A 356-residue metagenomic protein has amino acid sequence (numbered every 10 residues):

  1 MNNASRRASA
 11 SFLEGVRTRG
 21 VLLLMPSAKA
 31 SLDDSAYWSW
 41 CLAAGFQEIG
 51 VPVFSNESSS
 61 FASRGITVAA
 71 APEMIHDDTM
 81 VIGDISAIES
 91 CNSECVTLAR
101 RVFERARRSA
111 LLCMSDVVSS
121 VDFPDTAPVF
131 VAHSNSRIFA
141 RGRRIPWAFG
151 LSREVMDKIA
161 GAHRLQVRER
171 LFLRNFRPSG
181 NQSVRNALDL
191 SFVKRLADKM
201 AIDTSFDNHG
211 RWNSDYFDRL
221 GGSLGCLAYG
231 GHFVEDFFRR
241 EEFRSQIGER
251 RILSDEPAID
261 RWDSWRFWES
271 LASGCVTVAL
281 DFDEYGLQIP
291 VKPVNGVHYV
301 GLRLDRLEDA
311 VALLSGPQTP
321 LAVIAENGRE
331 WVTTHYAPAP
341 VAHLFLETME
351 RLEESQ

Functional and structural regions predicted by a protein language model:
N3-N295, L352: Nucleotide-sugar donor-binding catalytic core of glycosyltransferases
S270, Y299, G328: Hydrophobic, well-ordered secondary-structure elements that form the walls of internal hydrophobic environments
G274, L314-S315: Long alpha-helical, hydrophobic tracts
P290-A310: Change "using UDP/GDP/dTDP sugars" to "using nucleotide sugars
D309, S315, A339-V341: Membrane-proximal bilayer-interacting regions
V311-A312, R329: Amphipathic alpha-helical segments within well-ordered protein domains
S315, T348-Q356: Short, hydrophobic alpha-helical segments
T319-E350: A charged, aromatic-enriched C-terminal amphipathic alpha-helix characteristic of glycosyltransferases across folds
